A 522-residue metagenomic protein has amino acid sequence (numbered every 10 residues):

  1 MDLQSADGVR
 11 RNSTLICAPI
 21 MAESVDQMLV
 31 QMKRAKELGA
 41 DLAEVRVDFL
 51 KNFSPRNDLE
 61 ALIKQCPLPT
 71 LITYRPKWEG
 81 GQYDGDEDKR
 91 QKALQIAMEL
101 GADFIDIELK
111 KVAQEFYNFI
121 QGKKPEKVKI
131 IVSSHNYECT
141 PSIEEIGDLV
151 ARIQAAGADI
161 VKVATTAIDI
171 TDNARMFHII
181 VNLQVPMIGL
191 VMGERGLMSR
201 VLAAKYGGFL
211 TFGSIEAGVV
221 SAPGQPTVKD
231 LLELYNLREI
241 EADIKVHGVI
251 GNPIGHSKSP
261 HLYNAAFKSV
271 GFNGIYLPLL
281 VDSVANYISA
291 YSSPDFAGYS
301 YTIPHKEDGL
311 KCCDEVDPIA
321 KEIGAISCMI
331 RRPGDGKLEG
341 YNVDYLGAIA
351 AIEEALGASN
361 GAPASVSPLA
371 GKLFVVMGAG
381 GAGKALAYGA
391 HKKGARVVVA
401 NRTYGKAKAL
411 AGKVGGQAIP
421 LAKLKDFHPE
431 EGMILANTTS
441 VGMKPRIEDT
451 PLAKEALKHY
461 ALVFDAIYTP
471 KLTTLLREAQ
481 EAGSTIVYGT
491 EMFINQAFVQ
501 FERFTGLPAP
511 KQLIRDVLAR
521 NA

Functional and structural regions predicted by a protein language model:
D2, R11-P125, K129-E144, A158: Active-site beta->alpha loop and helix N-cap motifs at the rims of alpha/beta catalytic domains
A43, K393-V414: NAD(P)-binding Rossmann-fold cofactor-contacting core
I63, T70-F116, D308-L369: Glycine/small-residue-rich loop that forms an oxyanion/phosphate-binding "nest" at active or ligand-binding sites
K110-K245: Catalytic alpha/beta core domains of metabolic enzymes, predominantly
V191, V246-I254, N342-Y345, I352 (+2 more regions): Glycine-rich adenosine-cofactor-binding loop
I244-L356: Phosphate/diphosphate ligand-binding glycine-rich loop within oxidoreductases
L356-G357, G371, A461-L462, A466-A522: Adenosine-phosphate binding glycine-rich loop
K413-I486: Rossmann-like adenosine-cofactor binding region
